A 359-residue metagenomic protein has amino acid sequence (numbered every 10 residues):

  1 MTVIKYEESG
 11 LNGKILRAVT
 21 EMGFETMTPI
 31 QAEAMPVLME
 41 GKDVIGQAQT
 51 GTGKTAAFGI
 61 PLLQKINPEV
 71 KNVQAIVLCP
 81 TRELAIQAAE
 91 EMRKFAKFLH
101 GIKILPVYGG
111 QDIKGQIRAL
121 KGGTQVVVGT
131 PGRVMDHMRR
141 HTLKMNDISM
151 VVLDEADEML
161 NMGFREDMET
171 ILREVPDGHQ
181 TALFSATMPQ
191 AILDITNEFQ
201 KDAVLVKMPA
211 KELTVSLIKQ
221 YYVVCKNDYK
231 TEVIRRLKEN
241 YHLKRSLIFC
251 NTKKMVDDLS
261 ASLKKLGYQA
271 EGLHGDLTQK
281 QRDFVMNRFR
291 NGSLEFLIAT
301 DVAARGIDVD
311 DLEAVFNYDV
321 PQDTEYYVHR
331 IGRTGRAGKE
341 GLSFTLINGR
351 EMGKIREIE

Functional and structural regions predicted by a protein language model:
T2-E359: Conserved helicase RecA-like core
